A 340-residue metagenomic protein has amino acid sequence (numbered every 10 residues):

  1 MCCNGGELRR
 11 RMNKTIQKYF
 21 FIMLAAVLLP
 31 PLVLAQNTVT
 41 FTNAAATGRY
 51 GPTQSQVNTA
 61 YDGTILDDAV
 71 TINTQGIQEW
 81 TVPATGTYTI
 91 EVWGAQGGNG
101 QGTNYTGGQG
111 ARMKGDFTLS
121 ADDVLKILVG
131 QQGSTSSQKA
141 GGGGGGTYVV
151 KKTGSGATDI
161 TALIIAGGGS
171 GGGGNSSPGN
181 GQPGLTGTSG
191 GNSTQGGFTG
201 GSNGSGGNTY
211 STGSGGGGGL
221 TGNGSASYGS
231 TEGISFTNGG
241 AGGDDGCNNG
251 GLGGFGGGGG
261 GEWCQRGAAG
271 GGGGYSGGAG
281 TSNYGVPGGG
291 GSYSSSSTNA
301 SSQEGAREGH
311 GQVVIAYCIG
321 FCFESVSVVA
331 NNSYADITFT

Functional and structural regions predicted by a protein language model:
M1-Q36: Sec-dependent, cleavable N-terminal signal peptides
D62-T74, Q101-G110: Extracellular beta-rich ligand/substrate-recognition surface
G76-Q78, G86-Y88, S333-T338: Structural beta-strand segments of beta-rich domains
V82-T89, S120-V124: Extended extracellular/luminal ectodomain segments enriched in beta-structured repeat modules
G107-S227: Secretome/extracellular-domain signature
N192-R266, G270-G271: Acidic, glycine-rich loop-and-strand cores that form catalytic or ligand-binding grooves in diverse globular domains
T298-E324: A recurrent domain-boundary module in secreted/ectodomain proteins
I319-T338: Pro/Thr/Ser/Gly-rich low-complexity, intrinsically disordered linker/stalk tracts
